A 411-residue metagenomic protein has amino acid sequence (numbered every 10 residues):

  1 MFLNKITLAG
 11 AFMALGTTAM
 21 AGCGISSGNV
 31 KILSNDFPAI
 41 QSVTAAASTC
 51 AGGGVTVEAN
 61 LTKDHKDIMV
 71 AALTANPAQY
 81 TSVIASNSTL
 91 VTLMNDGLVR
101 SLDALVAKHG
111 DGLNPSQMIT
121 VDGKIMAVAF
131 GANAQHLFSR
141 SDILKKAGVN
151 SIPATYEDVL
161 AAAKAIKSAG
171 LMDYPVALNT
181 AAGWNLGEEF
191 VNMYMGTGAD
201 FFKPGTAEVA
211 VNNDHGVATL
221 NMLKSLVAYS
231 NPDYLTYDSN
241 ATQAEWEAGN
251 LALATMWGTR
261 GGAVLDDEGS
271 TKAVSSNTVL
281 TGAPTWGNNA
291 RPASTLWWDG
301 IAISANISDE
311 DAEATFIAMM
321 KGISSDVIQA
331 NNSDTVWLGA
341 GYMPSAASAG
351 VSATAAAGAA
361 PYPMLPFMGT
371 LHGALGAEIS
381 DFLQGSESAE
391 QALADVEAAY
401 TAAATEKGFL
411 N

Functional and structural regions predicted by a protein language model:
F2-A11, A21-T89, L235, Q391 (+1 more regions): Conserved N-terminal structural module of periplasmic/extracytoplasmic solute-binding proteins
T49-L113, K145-A154, E245, A252-L253 (+1 more regions): Extracytoplasmic "Venus flytrap"/periplasmic binding protein-like
V70-A71, Q79-T81, H109-L144, Y174 (+3 more regions): A structural signal for short loop-to-beta-strand junctions that line the ligand-binding cleft of periplasmic/secreted
N87-H136, L160, E189, S275-T281: Hinge/lid segment of periplasmic solute-binding proteins
R100-L113, P175-A181, T197-A218, D267-T278 (+2 more regions): Short, solvent-exposed loop/beta-turn-alpha elements that line the ligand-binding surface or hinge of extracytoplasmic
M126-V128, Q135, L160-E208, L251: Extracytoplasmic/periplasmic solute-binding protein
A163-K164, T206-L235: Glycine-centered hinge/linker elements that transmit conformational signals in sensory and ligand-binding systems
T259-V274, W286-A377, K407-N411: C-terminal lobe and pocket-closing loops of periplasmic/extracytoplasmic Venus-flytrap solute-binding proteins
